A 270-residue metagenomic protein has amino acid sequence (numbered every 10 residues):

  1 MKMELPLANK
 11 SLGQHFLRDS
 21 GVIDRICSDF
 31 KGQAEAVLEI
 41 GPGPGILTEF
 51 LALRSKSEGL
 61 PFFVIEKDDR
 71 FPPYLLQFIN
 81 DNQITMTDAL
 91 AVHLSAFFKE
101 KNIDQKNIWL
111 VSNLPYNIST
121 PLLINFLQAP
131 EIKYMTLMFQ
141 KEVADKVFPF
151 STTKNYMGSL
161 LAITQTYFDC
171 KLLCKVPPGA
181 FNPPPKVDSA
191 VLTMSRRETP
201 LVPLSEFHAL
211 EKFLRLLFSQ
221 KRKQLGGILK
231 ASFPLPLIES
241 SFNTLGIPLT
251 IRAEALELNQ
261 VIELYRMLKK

Functional and structural regions predicted by a protein language model:
M1-H208, K212, E254, L258: Catalytic cores of RNA-modifying enzymes
L216-K270: C-terminal lobe and adjacent flexible extensions of AdoMet/dcAdoMet transferase-like proteins
